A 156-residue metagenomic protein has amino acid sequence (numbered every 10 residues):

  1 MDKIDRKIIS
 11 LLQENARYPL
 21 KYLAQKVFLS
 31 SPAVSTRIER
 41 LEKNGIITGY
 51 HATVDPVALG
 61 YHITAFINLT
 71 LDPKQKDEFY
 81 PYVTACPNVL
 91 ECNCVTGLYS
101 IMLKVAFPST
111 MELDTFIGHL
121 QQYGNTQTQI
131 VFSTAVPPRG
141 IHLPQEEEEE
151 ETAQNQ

Functional and structural regions predicted by a protein language model:
M1-Q156: A compositional/biophysical signature of low hydrophobicity enriched in polar/charged and small residues
